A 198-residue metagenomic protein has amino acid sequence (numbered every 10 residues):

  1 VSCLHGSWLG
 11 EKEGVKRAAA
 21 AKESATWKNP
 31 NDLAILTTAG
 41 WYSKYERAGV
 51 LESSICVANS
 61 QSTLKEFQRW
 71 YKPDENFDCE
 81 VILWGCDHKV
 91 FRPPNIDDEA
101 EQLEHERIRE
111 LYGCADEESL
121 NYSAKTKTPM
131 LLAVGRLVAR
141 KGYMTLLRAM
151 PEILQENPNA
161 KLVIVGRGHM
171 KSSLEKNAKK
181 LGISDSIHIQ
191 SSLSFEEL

Functional and structural regions predicted by a protein language model:
V1-N29, V57, E80: Active-site proximal beta-strand in glycosyltransferases
K12-E13, Q68-R69, C86-E117: Acidic anion/phosphate-binding donor-loop and adjacent secondary structure in glycosyltransferase catalytic cores
S24-C56: Membrane-proximal helix-turn-helix segments that form the acceptor-binding/catalytic region of lipid-linked
S62, G85: Carbohydrate-associated surface elements
V81, A133, I164-G166, I189: A structural signal for the hydrophobic beta-strands that form the central parallel beta-sheet of Rossmann-like
Q102, E106-K141, L147-M150: Conserved donor-binding/catalytic core segment of Leloir-type glycosyltransferases
M130-A139, Y143-N159, R167, E175-L181: Short hydrophobic signal-anchor/transmembrane segments that target glycosyltransferases and glycosylation machinery
S172-L193: Nucleotide-activated donor-binding/catalytic signature segment of Leloir-type glycosyltransferases, i.e., the conserved
